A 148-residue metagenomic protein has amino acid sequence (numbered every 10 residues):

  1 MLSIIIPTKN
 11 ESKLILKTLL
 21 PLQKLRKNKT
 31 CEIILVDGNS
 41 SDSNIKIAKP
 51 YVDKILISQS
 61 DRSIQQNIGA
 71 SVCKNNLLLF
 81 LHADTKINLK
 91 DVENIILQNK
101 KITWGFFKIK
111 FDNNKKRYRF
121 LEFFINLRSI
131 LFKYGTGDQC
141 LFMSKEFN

Functional and structural regions predicted by a protein language model:
I6, T30-N39: Short beta-strand/loop segment that forms part of the nucleotide-sugar
N10-L25: Short, well-formed alpha-helical segments that are part of the catalytic scaffolds of diverse glycosyltransferases
P21, D37-I45, T85-K86: A conserved acidic beta->alpha catalytic loop
S43, A83-I96: Acidic donor-binding/catalytic loop of UDP-sugar-dependent glycosyltransferases, especially processive GT2
I57-C73: Glycine-rich, basic loop-to-helix element that forms the pyrophosphate-binding segment of sugar-nucleotide handling
K74-N75, D138-N148: Conserved nucleotide-sugar donor-binding and metal-coordinating catalytic region shared by glycosyltransferases
L78: Short aromatic/hydrophobic "clamp" motif used to bind/position activated sugar donors
K90-R117: Conserved donor NDP-sugar-binding/catalytic core segment of glycosyltransferases
